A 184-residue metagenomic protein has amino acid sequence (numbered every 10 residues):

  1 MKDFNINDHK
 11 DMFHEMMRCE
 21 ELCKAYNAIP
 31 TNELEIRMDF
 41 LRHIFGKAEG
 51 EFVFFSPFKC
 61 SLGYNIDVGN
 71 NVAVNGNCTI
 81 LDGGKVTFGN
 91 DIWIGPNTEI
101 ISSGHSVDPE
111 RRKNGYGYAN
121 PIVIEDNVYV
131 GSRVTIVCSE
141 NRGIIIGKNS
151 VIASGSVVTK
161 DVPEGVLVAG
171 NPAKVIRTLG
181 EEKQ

Functional and structural regions predicted by a protein language model:
M1-E51, A173-R177, E181-Q184: Terminal amphipathic alpha-helical/low-complexity segments used for targeting or macromolecular assembly
K2-I6, E33, R37, A48-E49 (+7 more regions): Generic ordered-secondary-structure signal
A25, V134, S156-V158, K174: A very general structural signal that marks isolated residues within well-ordered alpha-helical segments
I44, N114, P121, V158-T159: Short secondary-structure boundary/capping segments
F58-V68, A73-I146, V166, N171-P172 (+1 more regions): Flexible, glycine/small-residue-enriched loop-and-beta-strand segment within the central core of proteins
R142-V158: C-terminal/domain-terminus segments
V162: Glycine/proline-rich active-site loop of Rossmann-fold NAD(P)-dependent oxidoreductases
